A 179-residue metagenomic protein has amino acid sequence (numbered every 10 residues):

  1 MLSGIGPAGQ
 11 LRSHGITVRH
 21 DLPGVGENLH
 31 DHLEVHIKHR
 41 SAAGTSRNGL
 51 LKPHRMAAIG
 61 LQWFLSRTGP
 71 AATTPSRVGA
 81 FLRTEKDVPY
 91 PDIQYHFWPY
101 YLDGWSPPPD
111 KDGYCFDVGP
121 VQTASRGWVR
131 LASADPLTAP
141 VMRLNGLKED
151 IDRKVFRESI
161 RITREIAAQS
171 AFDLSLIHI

Functional and structural regions predicted by a protein language model:
M1-P53, A57-A58: Glycine-rich loop(s) and the adjacent beta-strand/alpha-helix scaffold that form part
L2, G6, G24, P75 (+2 more regions): Generic recognition of stable, solvent-exposed alpha-helical segments in well-folded globular domains
P7, V18-D21, V25, S125 (+3 more regions): Glycine-rich, flexible loop/turn motifs
T17-R19, E85-V88, I151-D173: Flavin-binding catalytic cores
K38-F156: FAD cofactor-binding and catalytic pocket of flavoenzymes
I177-I179: Conserved small/polar residues in nucleotide/adenosyl-binding loops
